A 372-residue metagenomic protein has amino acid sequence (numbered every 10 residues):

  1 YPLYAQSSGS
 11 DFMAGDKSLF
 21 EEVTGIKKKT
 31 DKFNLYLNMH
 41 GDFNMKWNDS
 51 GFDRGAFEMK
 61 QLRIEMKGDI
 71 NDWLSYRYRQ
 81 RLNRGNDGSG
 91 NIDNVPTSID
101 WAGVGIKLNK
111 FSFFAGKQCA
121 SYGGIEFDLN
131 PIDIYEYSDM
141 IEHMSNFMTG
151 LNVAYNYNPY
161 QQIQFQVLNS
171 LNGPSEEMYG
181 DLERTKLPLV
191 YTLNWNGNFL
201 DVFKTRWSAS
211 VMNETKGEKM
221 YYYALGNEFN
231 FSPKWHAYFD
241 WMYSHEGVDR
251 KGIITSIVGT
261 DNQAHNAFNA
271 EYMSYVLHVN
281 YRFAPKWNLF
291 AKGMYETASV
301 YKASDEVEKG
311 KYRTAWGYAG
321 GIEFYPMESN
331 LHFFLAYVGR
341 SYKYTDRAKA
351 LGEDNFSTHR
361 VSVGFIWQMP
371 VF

Functional and structural regions predicted by a protein language model:
Y1-G9: Bacterial Sec-dependent N-terminal signal peptides
S8-F12, D42-F52, N91-I92, S112 (+1 more regions): Outer-membrane beta-barrel pore domains
M13-G25: Long, leucine- and charge-enriched amphipathic alpha-helices that form heptad-repeat coiled-coil/leucine-zipper-like
E22-M45, G51-G173, N196-F199: Outer membrane beta-barrel
Y36, Q61-R63, W101, G150-N152 (+6 more regions): Membrane-embedded beta-strand positions in outer-membrane beta-barrel channels/transporters
K60, S98, N109, F147 (+5 more regions): Exposed loop/turn and edge beta-strand positions of beta-sandwich/beta-sheet ligand-binding modules
E126-D128, E177, K251: Short aromatic-enriched loop/helix-cap "lid" or pocket-rim segments at secondary-structure transitions that line
Q166, S170-Y221: Loop-centered beta-sheet repeat module
